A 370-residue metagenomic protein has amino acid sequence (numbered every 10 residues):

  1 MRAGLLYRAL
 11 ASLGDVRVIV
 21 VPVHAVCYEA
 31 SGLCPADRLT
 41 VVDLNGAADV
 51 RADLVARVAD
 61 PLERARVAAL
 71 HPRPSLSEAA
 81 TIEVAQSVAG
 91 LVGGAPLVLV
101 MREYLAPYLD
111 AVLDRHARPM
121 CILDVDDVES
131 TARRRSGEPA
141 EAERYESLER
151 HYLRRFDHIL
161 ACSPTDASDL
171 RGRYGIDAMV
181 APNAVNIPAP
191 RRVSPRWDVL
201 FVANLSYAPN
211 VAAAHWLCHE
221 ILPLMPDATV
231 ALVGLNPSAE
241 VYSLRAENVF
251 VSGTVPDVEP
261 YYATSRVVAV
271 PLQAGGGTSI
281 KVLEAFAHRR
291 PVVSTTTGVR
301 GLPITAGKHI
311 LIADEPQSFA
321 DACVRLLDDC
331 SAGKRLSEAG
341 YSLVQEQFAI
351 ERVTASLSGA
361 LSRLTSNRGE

Functional and structural regions predicted by a protein language model:
M1-D43, G93: N-terminal subdomain of nucleotide-sugar transferases
R2, R8-A9, G172, V180-T264: Conserved catalytic-core segment of nucleotide-activated headgroup transferases in glycan assembly
L5-L6, I82-V92, L123, E129-S130 (+1 more regions): Membrane-proximal helix-turn-helix segments that form the acceptor-binding/catalytic region of lipid-linked
M120-L123, S130, R150-P190: Donor nucleotide-sugar binding/catalytic pocket of nucleotide-sugar-dependent glycosyltransferases
D157, A263-G277, H288-P291: Acidic donor-binding loop of glycosyltransferase active sites
K281-A287, P291-T295, L311: Short hydrophobic beta-strand element within catalytic cores of glycosyltransferases and related nucleotide-activated
I310-Q317, R325-S331: Conserved acidic donor-binding segment of nucleotide-sugar-dependent glycosyltransferases
A332-Q347, V353-S358: A short, well-ordered alpha-helix in the C-terminal region of glycosyltransferases
